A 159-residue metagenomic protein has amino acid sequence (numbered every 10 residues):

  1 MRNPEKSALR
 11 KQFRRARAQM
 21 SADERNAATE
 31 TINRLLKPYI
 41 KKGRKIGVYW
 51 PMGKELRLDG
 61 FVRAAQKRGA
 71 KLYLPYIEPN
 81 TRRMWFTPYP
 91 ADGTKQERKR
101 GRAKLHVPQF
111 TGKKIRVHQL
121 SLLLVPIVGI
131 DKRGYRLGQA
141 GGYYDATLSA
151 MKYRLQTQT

Functional and structural regions predicted by a protein language model:
R2-Q119: N-terminal active-site beta-alpha-beta segment that forms phosphate/nucleotide-binding and substrate-recognition loops
W85-T159: Conserved phosphate- and dinucleotide-binding cores of soluble alpha/beta proteins, encompassing both enzyme active
